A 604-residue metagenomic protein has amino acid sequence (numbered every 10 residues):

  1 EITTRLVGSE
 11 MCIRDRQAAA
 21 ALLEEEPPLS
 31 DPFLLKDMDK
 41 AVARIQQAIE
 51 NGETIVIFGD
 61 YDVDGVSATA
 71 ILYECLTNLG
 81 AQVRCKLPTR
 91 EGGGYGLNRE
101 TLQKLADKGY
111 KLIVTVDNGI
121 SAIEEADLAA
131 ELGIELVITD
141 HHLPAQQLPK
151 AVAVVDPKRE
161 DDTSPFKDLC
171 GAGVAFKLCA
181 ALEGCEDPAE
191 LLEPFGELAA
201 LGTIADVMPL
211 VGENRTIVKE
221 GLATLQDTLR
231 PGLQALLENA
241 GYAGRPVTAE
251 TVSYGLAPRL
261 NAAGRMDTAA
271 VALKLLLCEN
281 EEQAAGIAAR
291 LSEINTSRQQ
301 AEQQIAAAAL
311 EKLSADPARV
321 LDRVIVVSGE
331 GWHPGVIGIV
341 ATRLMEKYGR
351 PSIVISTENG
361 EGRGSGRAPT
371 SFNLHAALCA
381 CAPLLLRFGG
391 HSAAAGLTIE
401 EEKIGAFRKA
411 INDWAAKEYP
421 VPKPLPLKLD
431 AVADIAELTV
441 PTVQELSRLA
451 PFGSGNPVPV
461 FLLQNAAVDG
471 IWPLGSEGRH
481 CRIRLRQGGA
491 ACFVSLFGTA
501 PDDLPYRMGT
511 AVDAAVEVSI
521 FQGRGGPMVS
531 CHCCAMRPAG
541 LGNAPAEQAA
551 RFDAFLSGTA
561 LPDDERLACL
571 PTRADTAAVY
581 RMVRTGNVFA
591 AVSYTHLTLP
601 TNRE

Functional and structural regions predicted by a protein language model:
E1, G8-E10, R14-K111, L132 (+1 more regions): Hydrophobic helix-and-loop "lid/oligomerization" segment in the mid-to-C-terminal part of catalytic domains
I2-E10, H596-E604: Single conserved hydrophobic/aromatic residue that forms the stacking wall/gate of nucleotide- or nucleobase-binding
V63, I120, L143-P144, R159 (+4 more regions): Short, glycine/acidic-enriched loop or turn micro-motifs at the edges of active sites
I71, K150-P188, L192-I204: Short alpha-helices
T77, Q82, R215-E311, V324 (+3 more regions): Acidic, two-metal ion nucleic-acid-processing modules in DNA metabolism proteins
L87-I138, L143-K167: Hydrophobic, small-residue-rich alpha-helical packing segments that form membrane-like cores
I138, V154-D156, A200, V354 (+2 more regions): Structural signal for conserved beta-strand scaffold positions within catalytic alpha/beta enzyme cores
G173, G338, T342, A514: Short alpha-helical basic/polar micro-motif
